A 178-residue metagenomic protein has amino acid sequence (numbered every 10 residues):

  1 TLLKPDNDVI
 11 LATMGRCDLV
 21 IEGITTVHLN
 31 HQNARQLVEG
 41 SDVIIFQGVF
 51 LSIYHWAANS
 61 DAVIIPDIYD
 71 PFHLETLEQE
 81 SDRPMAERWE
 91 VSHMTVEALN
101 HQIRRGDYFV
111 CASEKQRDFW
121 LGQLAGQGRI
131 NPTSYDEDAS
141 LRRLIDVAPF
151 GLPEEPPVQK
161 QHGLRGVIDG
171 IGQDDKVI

Functional and structural regions predicted by a protein language model:
T1-D18: N-terminal subdomain of nucleotide-sugar transferases
A12-M14, F46-G48, C111-S113, F150: Replace "coordinates the UDP/GDP/TDP-sugar" with "coordinates nucleotide-activated sugar donors
G15-L37: Conserved nucleotide-sugar phosphate-binding/catalytic loop shared by glycosyltransferases and other
A34-I53, V63-I65, Y108-V110: Short N-terminal targeting/anchoring amphipathic segment
V43, S60-V91, I103, V110: Active-site proximal beta-strand in glycosyltransferases
F72, K115, Y135-P157: Short beta-strand->alpha-helix junction loop in the catalytic core of nucleotide-activated group-transfer enzymes
R88-F109, R117, T133-A139: Membrane-proximal helix-turn-helix segments that form the acceptor-binding/catalytic region of lipid-linked
P149-I178: Conserved donor-binding/catalytic core segment of Leloir-type glycosyltransferases
